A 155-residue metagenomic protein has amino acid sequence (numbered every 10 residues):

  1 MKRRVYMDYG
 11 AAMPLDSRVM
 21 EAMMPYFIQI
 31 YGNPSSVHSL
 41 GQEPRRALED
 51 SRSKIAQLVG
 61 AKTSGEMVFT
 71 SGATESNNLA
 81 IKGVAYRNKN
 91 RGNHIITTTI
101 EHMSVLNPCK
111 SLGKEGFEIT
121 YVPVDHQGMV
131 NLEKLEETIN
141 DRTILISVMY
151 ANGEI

Functional and structural regions predicted by a protein language model:
M1-I155: Pyridoxal 5′-phosphate
